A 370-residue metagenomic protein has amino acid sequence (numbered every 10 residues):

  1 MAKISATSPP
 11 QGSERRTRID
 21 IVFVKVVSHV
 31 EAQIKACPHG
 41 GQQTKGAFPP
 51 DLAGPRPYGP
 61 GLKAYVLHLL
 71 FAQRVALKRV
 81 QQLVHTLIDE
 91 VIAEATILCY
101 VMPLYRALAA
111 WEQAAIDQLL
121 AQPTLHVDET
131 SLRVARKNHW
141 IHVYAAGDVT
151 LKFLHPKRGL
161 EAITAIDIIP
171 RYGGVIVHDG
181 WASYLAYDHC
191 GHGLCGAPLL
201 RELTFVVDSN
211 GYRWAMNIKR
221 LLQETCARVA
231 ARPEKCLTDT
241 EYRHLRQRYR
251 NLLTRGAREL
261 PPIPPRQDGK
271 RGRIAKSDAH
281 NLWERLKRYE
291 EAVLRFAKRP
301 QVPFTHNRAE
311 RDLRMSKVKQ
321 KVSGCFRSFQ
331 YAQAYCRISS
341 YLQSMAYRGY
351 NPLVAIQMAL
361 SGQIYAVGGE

Functional and structural regions predicted by a protein language model:
M1-I34: Short, conserved DNA-binding cores of transcription-related domains
H29-E370: Catalytic center-proximal scaffold of phosphoryl-transfer enzymes
